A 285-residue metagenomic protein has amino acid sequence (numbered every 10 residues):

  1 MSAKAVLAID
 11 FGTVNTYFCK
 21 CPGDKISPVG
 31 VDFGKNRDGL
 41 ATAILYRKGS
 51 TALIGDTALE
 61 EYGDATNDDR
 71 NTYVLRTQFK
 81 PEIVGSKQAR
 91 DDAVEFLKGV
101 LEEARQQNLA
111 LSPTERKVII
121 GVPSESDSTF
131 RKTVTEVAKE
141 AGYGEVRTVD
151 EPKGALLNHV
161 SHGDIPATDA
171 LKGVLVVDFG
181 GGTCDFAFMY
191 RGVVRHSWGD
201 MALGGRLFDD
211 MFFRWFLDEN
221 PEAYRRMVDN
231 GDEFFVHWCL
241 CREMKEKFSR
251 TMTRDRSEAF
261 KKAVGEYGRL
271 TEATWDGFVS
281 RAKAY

Functional and structural regions predicted by a protein language model:
S2-V29, G163-R195: Gly/Thr-rich phosphate-binding beta-strand-loop-beta motif of the actin/hexokinase/Hsp70
F11-N15, E151-A155, G182-T183, G204-D210: Conserved A3 ("GATE") glycine/threonine-rich loop of ANL adenylate-forming enzymes
G23-A141, M211-F212, L217-K262: Phosphate-binding loop and its immediate beta->loop->alpha context in nucleotide/phosphate-handling enzymes
D32-K35, R147-K153, A202: Active-site nucleophile and cofactor-binding loops and adjacent substrate-binding regions of central metabolic enzymes
A93-L111, P152-A167, R281-Y285: Phosphate/ATP-binding catalytic cores across multiple sugar-kinase/actin-like superfamilies, primarily ASKHA
V134, A141-D164, T168-G173: Hydrophobic, small-residue-rich alpha-helical packing segments that form membrane-like cores
V194-A202, A223-M227: Short beta-alpha connecting loops at secondary-structure transitions that line or flank enzyme active sites
D218, R250-Y285: Helical "lid/coupling" subdomains associated with nucleotide-phosphate turnover
